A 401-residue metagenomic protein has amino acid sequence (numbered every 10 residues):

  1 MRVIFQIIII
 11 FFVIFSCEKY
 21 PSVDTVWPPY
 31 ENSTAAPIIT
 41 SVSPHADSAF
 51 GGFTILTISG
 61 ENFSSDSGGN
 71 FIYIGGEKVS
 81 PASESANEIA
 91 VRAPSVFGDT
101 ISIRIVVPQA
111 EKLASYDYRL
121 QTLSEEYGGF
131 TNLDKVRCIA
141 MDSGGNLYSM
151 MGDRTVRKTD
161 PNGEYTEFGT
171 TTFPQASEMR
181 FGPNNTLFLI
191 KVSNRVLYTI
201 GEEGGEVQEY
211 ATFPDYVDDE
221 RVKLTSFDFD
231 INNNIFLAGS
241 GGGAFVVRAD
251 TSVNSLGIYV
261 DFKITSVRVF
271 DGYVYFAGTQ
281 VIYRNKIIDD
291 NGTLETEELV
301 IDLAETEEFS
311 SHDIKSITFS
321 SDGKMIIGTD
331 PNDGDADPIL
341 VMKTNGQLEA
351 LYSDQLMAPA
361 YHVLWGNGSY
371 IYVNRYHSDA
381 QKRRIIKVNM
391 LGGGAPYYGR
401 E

Functional and structural regions predicted by a protein language model:
R2-I10: Sec-dependent signal peptide recognition, specifically the positively charged N-region followed immediately by
V13-S16: C-terminal motif of bacterial Sec signal peptides marking the signal peptidase cleavage site
E18-S65, F97-D99, A110-G129: Beta-strand/beta-sandwich contexts
F53, I74, S102, P108 (+4 more regions): Flexible "stalk/tail and boundary" regions
I58, I89, I103: Conserved RNP beta-strands of RNA recognition motif
S64-K78: Short, surface-exposed alpha-helix to beta-strand junction/turn motifs within ectodomains of secreted and cell-envelope
S80-S85: Short beta-strand segments within Ig-like beta-sandwich modules, predominantly Fibronectin type-III
V91-V96: Short, hydrophobic beta-strand segments
